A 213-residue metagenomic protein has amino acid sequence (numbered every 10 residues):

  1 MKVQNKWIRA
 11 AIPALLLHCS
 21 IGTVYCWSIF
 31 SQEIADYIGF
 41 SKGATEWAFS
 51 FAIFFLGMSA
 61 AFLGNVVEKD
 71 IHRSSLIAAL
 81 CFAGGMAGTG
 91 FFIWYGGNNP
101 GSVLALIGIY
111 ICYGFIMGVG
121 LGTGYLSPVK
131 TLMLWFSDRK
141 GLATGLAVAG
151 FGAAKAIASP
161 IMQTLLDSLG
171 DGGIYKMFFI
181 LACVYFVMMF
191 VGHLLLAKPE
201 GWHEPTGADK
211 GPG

Functional and structural regions predicted by a protein language model:
M1-G213: A structural feature recognizing the 12-helix transmembrane core of secondary solute carriers
